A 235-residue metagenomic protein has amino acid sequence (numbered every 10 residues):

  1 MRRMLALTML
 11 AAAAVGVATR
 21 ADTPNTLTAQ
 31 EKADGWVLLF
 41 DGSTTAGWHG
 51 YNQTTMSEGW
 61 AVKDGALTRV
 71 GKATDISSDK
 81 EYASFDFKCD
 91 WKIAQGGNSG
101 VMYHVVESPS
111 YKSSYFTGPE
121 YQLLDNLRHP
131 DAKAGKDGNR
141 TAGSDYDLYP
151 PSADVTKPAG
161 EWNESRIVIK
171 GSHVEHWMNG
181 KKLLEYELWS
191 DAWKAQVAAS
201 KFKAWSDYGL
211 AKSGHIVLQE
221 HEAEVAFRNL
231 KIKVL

Functional and structural regions predicted by a protein language model:
M1-T8: Bacterial N-terminal signal peptides that target proteins for export
T8-G16: Bacterial N-terminal signal peptides
A18-L235: Carbohydrate-interacting regions of secretory-pathway proteins
